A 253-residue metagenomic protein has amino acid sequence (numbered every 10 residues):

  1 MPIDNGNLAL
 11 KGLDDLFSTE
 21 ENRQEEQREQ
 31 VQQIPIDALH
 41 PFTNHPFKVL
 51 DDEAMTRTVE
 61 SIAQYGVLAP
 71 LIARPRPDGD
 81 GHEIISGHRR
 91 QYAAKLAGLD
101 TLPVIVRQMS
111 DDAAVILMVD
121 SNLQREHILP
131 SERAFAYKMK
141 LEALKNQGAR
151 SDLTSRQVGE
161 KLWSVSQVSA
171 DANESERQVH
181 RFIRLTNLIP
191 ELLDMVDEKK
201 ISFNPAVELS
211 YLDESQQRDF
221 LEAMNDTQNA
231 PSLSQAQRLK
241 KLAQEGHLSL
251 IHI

Functional and structural regions predicted by a protein language model:
M1-R107, A113-H127: Short, charged/polar connector segments at secondary-structure boundaries
T56-E60, K138, R218, E222: Amphipathic, non-transmembrane alpha-helical secondary structure
L99-D100, Q108, A143, L185 (+2 more regions): A short linear boundary/processing microfeature
R125-L212: Alpha-helical interaction elements
N187-P190, K200-L248: EF-Ts-like protein-protein interaction surfaces
I251-I253: Conserved small/polar residues in nucleotide/adenosyl-binding loops
